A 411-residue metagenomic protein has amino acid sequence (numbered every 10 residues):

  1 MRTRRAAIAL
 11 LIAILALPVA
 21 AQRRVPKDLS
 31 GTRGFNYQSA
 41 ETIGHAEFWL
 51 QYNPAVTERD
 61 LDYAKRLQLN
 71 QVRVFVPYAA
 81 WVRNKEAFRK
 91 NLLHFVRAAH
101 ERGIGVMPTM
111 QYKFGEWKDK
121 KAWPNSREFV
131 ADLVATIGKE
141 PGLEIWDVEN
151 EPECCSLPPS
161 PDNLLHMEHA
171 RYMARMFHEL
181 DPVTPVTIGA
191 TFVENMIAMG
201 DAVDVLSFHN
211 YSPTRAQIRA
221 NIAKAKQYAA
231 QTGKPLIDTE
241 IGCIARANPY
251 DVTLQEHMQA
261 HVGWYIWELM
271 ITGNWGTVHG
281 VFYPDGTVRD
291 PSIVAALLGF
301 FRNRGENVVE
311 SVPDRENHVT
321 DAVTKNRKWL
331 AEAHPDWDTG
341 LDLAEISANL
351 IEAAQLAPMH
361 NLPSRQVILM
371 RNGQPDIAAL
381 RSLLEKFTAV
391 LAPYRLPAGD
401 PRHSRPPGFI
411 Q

Functional and structural regions predicted by a protein language model:
A9-P18: Bacterial N-terminal signal peptides
A21-Q71, R83, T187: N-terminal carbohydrate-binding accessory modules
L29-R33, Q68-N70, H100-V106, K139-E144 (+4 more regions): Short, well-ordered coil/turn segments that N-cap beta-strands
W49-A64, N125-V134, A190-M196, I218-N221 (+1 more regions): Short, acidic/polar
T57-G115, R127, L165-V183, P249-E256: Aromatic-lined substrate-binding rim segments of carbohydrate-active enzymes
P77, Q111-W117, F129-P161, N195: Active-site groove signature of glycoside hydrolases
G138, E153-T272, G276-A296: Extracellular glycoside hydrolase catalytic/binding regions
R315-Q411: Long, charged/polar, soluble alpha-helical segments
